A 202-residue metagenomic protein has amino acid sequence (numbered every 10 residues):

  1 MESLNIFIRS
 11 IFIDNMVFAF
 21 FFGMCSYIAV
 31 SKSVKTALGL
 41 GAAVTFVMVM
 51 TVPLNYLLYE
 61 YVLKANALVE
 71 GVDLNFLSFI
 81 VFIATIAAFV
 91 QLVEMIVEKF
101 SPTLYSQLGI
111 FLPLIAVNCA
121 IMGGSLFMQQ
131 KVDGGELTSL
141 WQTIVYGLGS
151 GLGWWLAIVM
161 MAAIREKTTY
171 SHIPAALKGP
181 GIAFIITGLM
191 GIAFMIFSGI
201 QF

Functional and structural regions predicted by a protein language model:
N5-A19, V72-I86, I144-A157: Structural signature of hydrophobic alpha-helical transmembrane segments
N5-F46: Juxtamembrane transmembrane-helix termini in multi-pass membrane transport proteins
F21-A29, M95-F100, F111-L114, C119-G135: Generic transmembrane alpha-helix signature in multi-pass membrane proteins, especially transporters/channels
F22-S26, V44-M50, I83-L92, V117-G124 (+2 more regions): Hydrophobic core segments of alpha-helical transmembrane domains in multi-pass membrane transport and ion-translocation
F22-T36, V90-L104, M161-H172: C-terminal ends of transmembrane helices
T36-F46, L77-F82, L104-I115, A176-I182: Cytoplasmic-side transmembrane-helix entry/capping segments in multi-pass membrane proteins
E60-L108: Ordered, amphipathic secondary-structure segments that act as subunit-interaction surfaces in large macromolecular
E166-I185: Interfacial loop-to-transmembrane junctions
